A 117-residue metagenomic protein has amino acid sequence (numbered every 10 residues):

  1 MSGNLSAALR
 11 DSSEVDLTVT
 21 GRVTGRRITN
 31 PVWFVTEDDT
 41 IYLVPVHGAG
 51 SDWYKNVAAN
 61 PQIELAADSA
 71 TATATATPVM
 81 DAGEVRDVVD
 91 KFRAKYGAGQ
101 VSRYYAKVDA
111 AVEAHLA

Functional and structural regions predicted by a protein language model:
M1-D16: Extreme N-terminal tail/first-helix region
G3-N4, T36, T71: Generic signal for short, ordered secondary-structure residues within or immediately flanking folded domains
L5-A8, Y42-K55: Covalent nucleotidyltransferase core used to form phosphodiester bonds in nucleic acids
L9, T24-R26, V57, A106: A generic structural micro-feature
S12-V46, I63: Short beta-strand segments
G48-A117: Short, structured beta-strand-loop surface elements
